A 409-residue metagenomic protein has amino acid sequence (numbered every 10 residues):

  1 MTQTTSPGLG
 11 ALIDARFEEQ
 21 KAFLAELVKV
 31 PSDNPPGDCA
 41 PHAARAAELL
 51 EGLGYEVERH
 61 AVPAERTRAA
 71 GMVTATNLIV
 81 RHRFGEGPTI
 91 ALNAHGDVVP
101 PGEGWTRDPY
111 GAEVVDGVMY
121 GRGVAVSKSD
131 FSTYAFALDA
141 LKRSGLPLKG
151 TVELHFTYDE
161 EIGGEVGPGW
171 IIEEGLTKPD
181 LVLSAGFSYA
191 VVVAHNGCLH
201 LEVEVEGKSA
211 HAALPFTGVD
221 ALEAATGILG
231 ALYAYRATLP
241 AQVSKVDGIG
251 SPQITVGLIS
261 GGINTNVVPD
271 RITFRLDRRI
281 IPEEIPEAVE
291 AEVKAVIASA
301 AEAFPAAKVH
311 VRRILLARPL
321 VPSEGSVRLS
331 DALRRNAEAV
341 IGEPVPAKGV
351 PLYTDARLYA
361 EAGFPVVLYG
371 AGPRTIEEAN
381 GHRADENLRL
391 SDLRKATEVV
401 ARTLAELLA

Functional and structural regions predicted by a protein language model:
M1-G8, L12, A69, F187 (+2 more regions): Metal-dependent amide/peptide-bond hydrolase catalytic core, centered on the "pita-bread" metallohydrolase fold
T2-M119, A140-L148, A356, P373: Acidic/His- and Gly-rich active-site-bordering loop/insert found across diverse amide/peptide-bond hydrolases
E58, I90-L92, H155, L181-L183 (+2 more regions): Hydrophobic/aromatic beta-strand patches that form the interior of the parallel beta-sheet core in alpha/beta enzyme
G104-W105, V115-G117, A137-E153, L232-Q242 (+1 more regions): Phosphate-handling active-site elements
P109-G123, E206-G207, I341, G381-H382: Glycine/charged-rich beta-loop-alpha catalytic/anionic-binding loops adjacent to active sites
G117-S132, P147, V219-E223, N387-R394: Short, conserved micro-motifs enriched in small and acidic residues
S127-C198, L408-A409: Acidic/histidine-rich catalytic neighborhood of metal-dependent amide-processing enzymes
